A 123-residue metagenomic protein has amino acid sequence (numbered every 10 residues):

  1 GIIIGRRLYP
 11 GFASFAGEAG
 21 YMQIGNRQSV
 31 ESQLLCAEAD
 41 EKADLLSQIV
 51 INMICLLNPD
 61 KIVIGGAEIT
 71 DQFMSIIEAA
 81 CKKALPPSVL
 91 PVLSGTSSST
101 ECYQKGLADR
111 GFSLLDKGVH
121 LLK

Functional and structural regions predicted by a protein language model:
G1-I3: Short beta-strand scaffold segments in enzyme catalytic cores
L8, I24-K123: ATP-binding/phosphotransfer module of carbohydrate and carboxylate kinases, centering on a glycine-rich
G11, F15-E18: A short acidic/small-residue loop/turn micro-motif
Y21: Active-site ligand-binding patch in enzyme domains
